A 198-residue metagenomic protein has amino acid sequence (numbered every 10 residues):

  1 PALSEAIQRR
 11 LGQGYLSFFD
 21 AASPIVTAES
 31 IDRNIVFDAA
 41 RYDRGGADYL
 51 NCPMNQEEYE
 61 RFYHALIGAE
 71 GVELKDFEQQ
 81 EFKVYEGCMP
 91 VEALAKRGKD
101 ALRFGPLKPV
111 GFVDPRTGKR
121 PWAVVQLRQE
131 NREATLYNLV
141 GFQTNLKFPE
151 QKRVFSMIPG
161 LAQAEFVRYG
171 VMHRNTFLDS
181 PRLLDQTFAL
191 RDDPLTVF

Functional and structural regions predicted by a protein language model:
A2-R153: Predominantly flavin-linked oxidoreductase catalytic cores and closely associated redox partners
L139-Q143, K147-F198: A glycine-rich dinucleotide-binding beta-alpha-beta segment and adjacent secondary-structure elements that constitute
